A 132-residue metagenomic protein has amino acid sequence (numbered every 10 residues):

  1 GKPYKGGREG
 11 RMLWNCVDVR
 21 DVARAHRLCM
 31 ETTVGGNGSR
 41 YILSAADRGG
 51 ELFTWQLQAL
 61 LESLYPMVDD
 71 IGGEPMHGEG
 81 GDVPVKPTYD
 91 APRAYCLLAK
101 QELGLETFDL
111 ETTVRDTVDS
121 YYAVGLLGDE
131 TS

Functional and structural regions predicted by a protein language model:
G1-Y41: Alpha-helical substrate-binding/gating segment
V19, E79-G104: Conserved C-terminal active-site "lid" loop/helix of NAD(P)H-dependent oxidoreductases that clamps the redox cofactor
R24-D82, D116, G125-S132: Mid/C-terminal beta-alpha module of Rossmann-like enzyme folds, strongest in SDR-family dehydrogenases/epimerases
